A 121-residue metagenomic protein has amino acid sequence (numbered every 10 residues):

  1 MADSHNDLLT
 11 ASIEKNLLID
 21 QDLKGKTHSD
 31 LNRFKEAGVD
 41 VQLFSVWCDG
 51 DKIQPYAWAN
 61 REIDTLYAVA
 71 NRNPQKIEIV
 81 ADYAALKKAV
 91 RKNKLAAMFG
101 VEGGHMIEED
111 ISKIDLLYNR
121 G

Functional and structural regions predicted by a protein language model:
M1-R120: N-terminal hydrophobic targeting/anchoring segments and the immediately downstream early-domain regions of hydrolases
